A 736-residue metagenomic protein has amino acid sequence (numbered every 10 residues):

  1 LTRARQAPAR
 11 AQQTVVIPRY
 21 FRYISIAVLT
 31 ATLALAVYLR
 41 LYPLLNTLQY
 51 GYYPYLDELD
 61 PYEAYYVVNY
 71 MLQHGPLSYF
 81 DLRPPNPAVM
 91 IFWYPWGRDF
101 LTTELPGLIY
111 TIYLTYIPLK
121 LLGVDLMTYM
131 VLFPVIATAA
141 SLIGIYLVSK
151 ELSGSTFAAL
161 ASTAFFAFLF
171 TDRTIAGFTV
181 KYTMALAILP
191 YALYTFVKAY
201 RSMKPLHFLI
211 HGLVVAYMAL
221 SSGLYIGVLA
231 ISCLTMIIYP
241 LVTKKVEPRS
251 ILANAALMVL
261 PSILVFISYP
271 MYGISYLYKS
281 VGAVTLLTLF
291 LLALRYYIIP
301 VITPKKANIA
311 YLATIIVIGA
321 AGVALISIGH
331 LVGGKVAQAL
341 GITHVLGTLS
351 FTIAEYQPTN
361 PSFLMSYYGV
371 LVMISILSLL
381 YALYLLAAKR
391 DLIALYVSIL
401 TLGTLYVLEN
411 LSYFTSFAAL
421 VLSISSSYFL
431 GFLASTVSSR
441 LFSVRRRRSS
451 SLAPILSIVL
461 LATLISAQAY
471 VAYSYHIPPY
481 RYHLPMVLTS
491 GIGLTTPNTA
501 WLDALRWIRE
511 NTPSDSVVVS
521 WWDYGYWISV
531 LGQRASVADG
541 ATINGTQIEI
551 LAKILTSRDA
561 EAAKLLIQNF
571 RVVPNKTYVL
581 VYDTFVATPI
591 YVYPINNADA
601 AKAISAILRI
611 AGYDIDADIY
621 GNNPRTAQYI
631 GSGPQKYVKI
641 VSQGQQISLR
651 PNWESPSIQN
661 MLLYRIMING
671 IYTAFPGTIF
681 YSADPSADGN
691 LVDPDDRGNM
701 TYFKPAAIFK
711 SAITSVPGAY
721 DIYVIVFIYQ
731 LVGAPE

Functional and structural regions predicted by a protein language model:
L1-Y50, L59, R295-G319, V437 (+1 more regions): Start-transfer (signal-anchor) and selected internal transmembrane alpha helices of multi-pass inner/ER membrane
T2-V16, L33, Y53-Y55, P61 (+4 more regions): Extracytoplasmic
T32-L39, P85-V89, L132-E151, T156-Y200 (+3 more regions): Membrane-embedded helix bundles of polyisoprenyl
L44-V67, G75-M90, D99-T111, T496-A500: Extracytoplasmic catalytic/substrate-binding loops of multi-pass membrane glycan-assembly enzymes
Y94-Y110, L119-I143, I175-T179: Loop-to-helix entry region of an early transmembrane alpha helix in multi-pass inner-membrane enzymes
Y182, V372, I376, L402-R445 (+1 more regions): Hydrophobic/aromatic-rich transmembrane helices and adjacent perimembrane loops
V228-K305, F432, S439: Perimembrane helix-loop-helix junctions
K279-I298, Y311-A387, L392-I393: Alpha-helical transmembrane segments at the extracellular/periplasmic loop-to-helix junctions of multi-pass membrane
